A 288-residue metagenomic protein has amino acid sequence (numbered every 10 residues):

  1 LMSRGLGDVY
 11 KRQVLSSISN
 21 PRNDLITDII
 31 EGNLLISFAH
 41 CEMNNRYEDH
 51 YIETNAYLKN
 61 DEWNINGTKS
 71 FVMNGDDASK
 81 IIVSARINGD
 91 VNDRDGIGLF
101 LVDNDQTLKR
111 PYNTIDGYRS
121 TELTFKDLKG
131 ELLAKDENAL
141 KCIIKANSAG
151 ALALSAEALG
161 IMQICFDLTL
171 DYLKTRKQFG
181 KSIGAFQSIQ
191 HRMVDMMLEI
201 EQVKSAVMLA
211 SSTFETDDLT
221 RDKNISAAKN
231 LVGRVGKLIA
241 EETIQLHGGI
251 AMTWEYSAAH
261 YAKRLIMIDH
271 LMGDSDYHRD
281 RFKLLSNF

Functional and structural regions predicted by a protein language model:
L1-Y10: Single conserved hydrophobic/aromatic residue that forms the stacking wall/gate of nucleotide- or nucleobase-binding
L15-S19, Y57, V83-R86, L101-D103 (+2 more regions): Short beta-strand-to-turn element immediately C-terminal to the catalytic PLP-Schiff-base lysine in fold type I
P21, G32, L58-W63, K145-F288: Alpha-helical interface subdomain recognition
G32-M43: A short, Trp-centered hydrophobic/proline-enriched beta-strand micro-motif
E48-N66: Cytochrome P450 C-terminal beta-domain/meander region
Y51, F71-V72, V102-K135: Flexible, small-/acidic-enriched active-site or ligand-binding loops
N66-Q106: A short core secondary-structure module
G67, F100, L123, M162 (+1 more regions): Residue-level signal for inorganic ion chemistry
